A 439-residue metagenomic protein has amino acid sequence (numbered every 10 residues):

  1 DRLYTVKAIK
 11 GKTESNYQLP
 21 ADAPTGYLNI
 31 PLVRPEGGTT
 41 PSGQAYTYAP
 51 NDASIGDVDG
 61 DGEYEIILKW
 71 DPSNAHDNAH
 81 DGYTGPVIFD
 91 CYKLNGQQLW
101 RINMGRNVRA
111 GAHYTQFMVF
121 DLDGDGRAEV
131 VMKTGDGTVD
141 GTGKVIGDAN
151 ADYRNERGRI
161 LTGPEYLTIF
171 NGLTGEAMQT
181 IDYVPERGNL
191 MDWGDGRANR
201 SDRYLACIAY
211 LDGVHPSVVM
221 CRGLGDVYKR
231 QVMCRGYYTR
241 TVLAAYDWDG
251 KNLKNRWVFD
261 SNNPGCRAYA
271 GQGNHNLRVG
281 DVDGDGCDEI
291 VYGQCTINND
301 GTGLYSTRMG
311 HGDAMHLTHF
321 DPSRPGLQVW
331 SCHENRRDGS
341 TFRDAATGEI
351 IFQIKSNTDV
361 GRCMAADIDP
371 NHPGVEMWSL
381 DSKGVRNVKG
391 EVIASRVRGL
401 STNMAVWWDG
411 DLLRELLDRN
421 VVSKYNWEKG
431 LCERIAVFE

Functional and structural regions predicted by a protein language model:
D1-G11: Beta-strand-rich modules
I9-G26: Extracellular fibronectin type III
P31-G43, N103-R109, A177-N199, V258-A270: Surface-exposed loop and turn segments in beta-propeller and other repeat-based domains that flank or scaffold
N51-V58, T115-D123, R127, L205-S217 (+6 more regions): Beta-propeller blade termini
D61, E65, D125, D285: Acidic carboxylate motifs that coordinate Ca2+ or other divalent cations, activating on Asp/Glu
I66-W70, V130-T134, V218-M220, Q231-R235 (+4 more regions): Hydrophobic beta-strand segments that make up the repeating blades of beta-propeller and related beta-repeat
K69-G85, M132-T162, K229-Y237: Short, conserved, GDST-rich strand-edge loop motifs in beta-rich repeat architectures
G223-Y228: Short, small-residue-biased leader/transition segments that mark boundaries at the very start of proteins
